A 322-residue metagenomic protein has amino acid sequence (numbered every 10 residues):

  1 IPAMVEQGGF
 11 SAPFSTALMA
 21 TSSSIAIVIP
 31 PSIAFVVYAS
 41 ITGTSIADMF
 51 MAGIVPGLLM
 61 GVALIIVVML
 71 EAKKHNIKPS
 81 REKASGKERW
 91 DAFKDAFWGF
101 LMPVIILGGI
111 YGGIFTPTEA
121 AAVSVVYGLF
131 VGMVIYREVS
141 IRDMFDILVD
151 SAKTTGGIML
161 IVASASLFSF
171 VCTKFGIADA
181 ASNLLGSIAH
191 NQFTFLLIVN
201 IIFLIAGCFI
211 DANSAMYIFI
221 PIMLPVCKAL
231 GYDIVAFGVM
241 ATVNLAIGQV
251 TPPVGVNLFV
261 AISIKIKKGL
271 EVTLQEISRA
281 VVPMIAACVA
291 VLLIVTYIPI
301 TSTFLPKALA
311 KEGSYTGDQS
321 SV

Functional and structural regions predicted by a protein language model:
I1-V322: Alpha-helical transmembrane segments of multi-pass membrane transport proteins
